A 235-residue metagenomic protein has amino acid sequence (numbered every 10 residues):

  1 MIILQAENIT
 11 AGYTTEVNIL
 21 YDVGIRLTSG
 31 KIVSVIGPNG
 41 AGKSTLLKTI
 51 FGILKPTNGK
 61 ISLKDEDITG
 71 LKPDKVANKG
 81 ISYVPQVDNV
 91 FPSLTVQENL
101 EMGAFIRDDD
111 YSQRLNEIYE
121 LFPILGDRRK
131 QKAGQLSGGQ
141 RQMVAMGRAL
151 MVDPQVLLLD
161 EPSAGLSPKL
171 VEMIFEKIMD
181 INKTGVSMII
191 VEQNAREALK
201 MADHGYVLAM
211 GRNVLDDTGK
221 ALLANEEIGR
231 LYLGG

Functional and structural regions predicted by a protein language model:
M1-G235: Glycine-rich phosphate-binding loops of nucleotide-dependent enzymes
